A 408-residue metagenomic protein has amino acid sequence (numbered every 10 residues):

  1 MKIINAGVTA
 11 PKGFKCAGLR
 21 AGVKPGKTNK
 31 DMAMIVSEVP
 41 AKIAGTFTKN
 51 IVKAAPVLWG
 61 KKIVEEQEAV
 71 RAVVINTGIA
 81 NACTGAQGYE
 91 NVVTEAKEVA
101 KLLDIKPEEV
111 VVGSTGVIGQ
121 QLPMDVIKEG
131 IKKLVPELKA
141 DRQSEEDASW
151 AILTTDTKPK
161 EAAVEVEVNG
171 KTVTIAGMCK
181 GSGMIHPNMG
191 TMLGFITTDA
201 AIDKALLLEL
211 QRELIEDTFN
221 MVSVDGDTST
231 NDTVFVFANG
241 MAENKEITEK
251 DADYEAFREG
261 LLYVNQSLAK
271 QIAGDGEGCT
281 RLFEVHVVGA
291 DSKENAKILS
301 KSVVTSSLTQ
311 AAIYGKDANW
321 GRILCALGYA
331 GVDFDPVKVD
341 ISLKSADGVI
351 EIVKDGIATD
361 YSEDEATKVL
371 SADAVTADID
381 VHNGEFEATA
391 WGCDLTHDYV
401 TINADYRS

Functional and structural regions predicted by a protein language model:
M1-N76, A80-V93, A100-S408: A structural signal for small-residue-enriched, beta-sheet-centric alpha/beta enzyme cores and oligomeric scaffold folds
